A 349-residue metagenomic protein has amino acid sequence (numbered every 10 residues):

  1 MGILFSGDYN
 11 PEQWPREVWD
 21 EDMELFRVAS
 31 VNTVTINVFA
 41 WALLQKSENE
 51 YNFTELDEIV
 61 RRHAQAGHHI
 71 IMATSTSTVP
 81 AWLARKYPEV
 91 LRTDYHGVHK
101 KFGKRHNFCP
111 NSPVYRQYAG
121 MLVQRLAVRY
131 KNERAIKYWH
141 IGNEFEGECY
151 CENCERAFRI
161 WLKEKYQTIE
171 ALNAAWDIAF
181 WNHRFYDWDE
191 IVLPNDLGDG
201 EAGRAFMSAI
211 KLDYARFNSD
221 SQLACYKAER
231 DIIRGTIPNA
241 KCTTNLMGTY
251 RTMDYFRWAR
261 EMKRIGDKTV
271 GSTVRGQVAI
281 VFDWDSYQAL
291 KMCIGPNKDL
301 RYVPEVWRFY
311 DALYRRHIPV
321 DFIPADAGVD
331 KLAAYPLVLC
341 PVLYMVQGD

Functional and structural regions predicted by a protein language model:
M1-F5, S30-N32, A64-I70, N132-K137 (+3 more regions): Short, well-ordered coil/turn segments that N-cap beta-strands
L4-R16, N37-L56, K101-G120, G142-C149 (+5 more regions): The substrate-binding groove and active-site-proximal loops of carbohydrate-active enzymes, especially glycoside
G7, F26, V34, H63 (+7 more regions): Conserved, mostly hydrophobic/aromatic
D8, T35, A73-T74, H140 (+2 more regions): Short beta-strand segments
Q13-V28, A119-R125, M247-Y250, A325-G328: Short, acidic/polar
D20-V28, T33-K100, A127, E229-T236 (+1 more regions): Aromatic-lined substrate-binding rim segments of carbohydrate-active enzymes
H96-Y250, R257: Polysaccharide-binding and catalytic clefts of secreted carbohydrate-active enzymes
I191, K227, N239-K241, G248-D349: Carbohydrate-binding surfaces of carbohydrate-active enzymes
